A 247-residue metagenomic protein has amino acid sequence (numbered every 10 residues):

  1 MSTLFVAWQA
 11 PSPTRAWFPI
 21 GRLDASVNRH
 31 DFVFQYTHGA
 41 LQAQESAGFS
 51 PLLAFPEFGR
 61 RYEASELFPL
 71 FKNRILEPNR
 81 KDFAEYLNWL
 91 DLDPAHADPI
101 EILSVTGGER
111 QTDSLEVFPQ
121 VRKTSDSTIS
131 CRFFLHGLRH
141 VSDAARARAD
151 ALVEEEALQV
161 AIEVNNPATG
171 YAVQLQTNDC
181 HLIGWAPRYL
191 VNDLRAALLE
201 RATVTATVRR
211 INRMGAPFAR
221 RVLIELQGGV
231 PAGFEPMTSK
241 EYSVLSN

Functional and structural regions predicted by a protein language model:
M1-N247: Conserved active-site motif detector
